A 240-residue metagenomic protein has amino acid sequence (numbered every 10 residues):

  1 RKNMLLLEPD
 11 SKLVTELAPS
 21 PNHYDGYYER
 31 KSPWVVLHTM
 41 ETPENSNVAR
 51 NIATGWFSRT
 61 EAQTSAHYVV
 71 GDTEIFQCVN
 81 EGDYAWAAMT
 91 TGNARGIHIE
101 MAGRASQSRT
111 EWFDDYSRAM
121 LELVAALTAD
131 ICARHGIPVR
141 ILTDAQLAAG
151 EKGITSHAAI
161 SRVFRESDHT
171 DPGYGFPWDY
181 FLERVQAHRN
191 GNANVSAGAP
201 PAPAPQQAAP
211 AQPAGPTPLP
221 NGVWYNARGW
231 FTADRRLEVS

Functional and structural regions predicted by a protein language model:
R1-L13, D25-E29, S106-P216, P220-N221: Basic/polar, cationic surfaces and motifs that engage anionic cell-wall and phosphate/carboxylate ligands
R1-N93: N-terminal catalytic cores of peptidoglycan-degrading enzymes
W34, G96-H98, G153-T155: Structural preference for beta-strand elements that scaffold enzyme active sites
E41, G103-A105: Short, histidine-centered active-site or binding-site loop motifs used for metal coordination, general acid-base
T73-E74, R95, R228, R235: Beta-strand-connecting loop/turn residues
T90-A102: Short coil-to-beta-strand
Q212-G222, R228-S240: Short, surface-exposed polybasic-aromatic patches that bind anionic ligands, especially phosphate groups
